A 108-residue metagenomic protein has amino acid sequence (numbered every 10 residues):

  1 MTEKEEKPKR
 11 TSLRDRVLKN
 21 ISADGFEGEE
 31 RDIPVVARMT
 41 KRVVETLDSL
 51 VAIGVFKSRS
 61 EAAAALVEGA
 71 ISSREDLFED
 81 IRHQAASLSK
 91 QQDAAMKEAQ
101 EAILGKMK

Functional and structural regions predicted by a protein language model:
T2-K7, A85-K108: Short, solvent-exposed charged binding patches
P8-M39, V51, Q92-K97: Short Lys/Arg-rich basic patches
R16, N20, Q84, A102: Residues that form generic nucleotide/phosphate-binding pockets
N20, L50, G69-S73: Conserved, well-folded catalytic cores of nucleic-acid-processing and energy-transducing macromolecular machines
I53-F56: Alpha-helix boundary/capping and short turn/kink residues
S58-R82: Short, basic amphipathic alpha-helical segments that act as recognition/interaction helices in nucleic-acid-binding
